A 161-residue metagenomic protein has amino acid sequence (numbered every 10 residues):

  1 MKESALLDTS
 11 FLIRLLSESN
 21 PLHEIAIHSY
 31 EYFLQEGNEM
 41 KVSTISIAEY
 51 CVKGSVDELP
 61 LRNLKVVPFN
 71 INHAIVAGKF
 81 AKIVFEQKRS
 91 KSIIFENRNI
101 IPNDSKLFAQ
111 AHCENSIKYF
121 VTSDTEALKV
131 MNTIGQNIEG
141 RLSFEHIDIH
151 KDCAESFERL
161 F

Functional and structural regions predicted by a protein language model:
M1-K41, E49-L64, H150-F161: Short, well-structured N-terminal submotif of metal-dependent ribonuclease cores
K2, E114-F161: Acidic, PIN/NYN-like endoribonuclease modules and their adjacent C-terminal/linker elements
T9, T44, D124-T125: Residues immediately flanking
L16, G54, A81, M131-N132: Short, flexible helix/strand-to-coil boundary loops that buttress conserved ligand/catalytic motifs in alpha/beta
S17-N20, I45, F95-I100: Short, flexible loop segments at the rims of nucleotide/cofactor-binding pockets, characterized by
T44-E49, S55-D57, N63-S92, E139-F161: Mobile, glycine- and charge-enriched loop segments and immediately flanking short secondary-structure elements within
A48-C51, A127-K129: Short, active-site-adjacent cap segments at secondary-structure transitions
P68-V130: Active-site neighborhoods of divalent-metal-dependent phosphate/nucleic-acid chemistry enzymes
